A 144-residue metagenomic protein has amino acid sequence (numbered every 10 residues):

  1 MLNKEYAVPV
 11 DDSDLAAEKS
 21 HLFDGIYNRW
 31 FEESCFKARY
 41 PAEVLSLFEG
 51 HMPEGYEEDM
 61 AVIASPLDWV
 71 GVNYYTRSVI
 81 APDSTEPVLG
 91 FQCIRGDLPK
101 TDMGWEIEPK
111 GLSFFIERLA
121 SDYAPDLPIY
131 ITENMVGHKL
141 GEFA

Functional and structural regions predicted by a protein language model:
M1-A144: Active-site region of glycoside hydrolase catalytic domains
